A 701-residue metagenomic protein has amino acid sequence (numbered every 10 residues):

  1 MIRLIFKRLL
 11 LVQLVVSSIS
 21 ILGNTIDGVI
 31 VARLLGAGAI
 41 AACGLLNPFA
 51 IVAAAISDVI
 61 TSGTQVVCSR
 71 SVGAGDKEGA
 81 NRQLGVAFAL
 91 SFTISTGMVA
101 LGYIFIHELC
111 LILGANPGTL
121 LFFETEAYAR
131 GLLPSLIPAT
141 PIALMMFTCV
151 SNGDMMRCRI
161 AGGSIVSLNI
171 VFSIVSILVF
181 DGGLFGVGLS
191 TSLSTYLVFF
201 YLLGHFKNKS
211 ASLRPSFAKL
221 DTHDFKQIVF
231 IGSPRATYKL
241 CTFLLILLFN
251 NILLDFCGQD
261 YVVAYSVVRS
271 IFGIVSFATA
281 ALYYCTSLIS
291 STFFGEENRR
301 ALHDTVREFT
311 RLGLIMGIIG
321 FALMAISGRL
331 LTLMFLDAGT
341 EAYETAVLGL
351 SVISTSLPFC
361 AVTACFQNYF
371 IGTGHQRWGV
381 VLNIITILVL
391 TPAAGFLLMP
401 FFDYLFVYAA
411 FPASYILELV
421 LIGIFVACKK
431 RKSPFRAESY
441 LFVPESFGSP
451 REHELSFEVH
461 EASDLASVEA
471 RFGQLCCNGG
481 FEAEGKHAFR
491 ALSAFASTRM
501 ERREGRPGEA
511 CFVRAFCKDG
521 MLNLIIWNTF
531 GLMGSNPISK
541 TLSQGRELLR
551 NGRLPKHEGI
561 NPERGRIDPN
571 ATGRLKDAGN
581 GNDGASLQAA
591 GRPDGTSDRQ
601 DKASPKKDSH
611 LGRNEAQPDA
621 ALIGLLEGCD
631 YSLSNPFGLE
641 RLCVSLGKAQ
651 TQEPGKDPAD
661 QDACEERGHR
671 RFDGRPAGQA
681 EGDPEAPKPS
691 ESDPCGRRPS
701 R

Functional and structural regions predicted by a protein language model:
M1-Q13, C68-S135, V179-G232, S290-S356 (+2 more regions): Short alpha-helical transmembrane segments in multi-pass integral membrane proteins
R8-D27, G131, I165, S194-V198 (+4 more regions): Transmembrane helical elements of multi-pass membrane transporters/channels
L22-A41, C110-P117, V175-G182, F243-S270 (+3 more regions): Helix-terminus/linker motif at the lipid-water interface of multi-pass membrane proteins
I40-A100, I142-G153, R157-C158, L254 (+2 more regions): Small-residue-rich hydrophobic transmembrane alpha-helices
T61-S62, G131-S151, C158-N169, V187-L202 (+5 more regions): Short runs within selected transmembrane alpha-helices of multi-pass transporters and secretion channels
S433-A491: Bergerat-fold GHKL ATPase/HATPase_c domain
F447-H453, M500-G579, L587, G591 (+2 more regions): Conserved beta-strand-loop-beta-strand hairpin that lines the nucleotide-binding pocket of ATP/GTP-utilizing enzymes
A483-G508: Conserved ATP-binding N-box helix of the HATPase_c
